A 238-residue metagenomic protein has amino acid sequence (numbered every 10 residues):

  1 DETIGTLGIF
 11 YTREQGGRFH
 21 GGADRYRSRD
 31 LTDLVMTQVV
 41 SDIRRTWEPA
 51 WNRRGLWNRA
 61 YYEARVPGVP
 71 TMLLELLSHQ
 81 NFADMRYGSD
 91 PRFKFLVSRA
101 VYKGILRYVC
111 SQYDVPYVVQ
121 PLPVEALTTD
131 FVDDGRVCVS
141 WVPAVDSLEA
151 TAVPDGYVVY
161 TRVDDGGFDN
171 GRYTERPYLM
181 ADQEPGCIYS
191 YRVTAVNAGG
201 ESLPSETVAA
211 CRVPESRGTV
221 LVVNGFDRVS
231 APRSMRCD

Functional and structural regions predicted by a protein language model:
D1-D33, W57-Q80: Active-site microenvironments of hydrolase-like enzyme catalytic domains
Y26-W57: Active-site-adjacent substrate-binding region of metalloamidase/peptidase-like peptide-processing proteins
A50-V115: Active-site-adjacent mobile loop/cap segments within catalytic or ligand-binding domains
R107-A152, P185, G199-G218: Pro/Thr/Ser/Gly-rich low-complexity, intrinsically disordered linker/stalk tracts
D155-V159: Short beta-strand elements bearing conserved aromatic residues within extracellular beta-rich modules
D169-R176: Short beta-strand segments within Ig-like beta-sandwich modules, predominantly Fibronectin type-III
M180-E201: Beta-strand-rich modules
T207-D238: Aromatic-Pro/Gly-enriched surface loop or interdomain linker that acts as a lid/target-recognition segment
